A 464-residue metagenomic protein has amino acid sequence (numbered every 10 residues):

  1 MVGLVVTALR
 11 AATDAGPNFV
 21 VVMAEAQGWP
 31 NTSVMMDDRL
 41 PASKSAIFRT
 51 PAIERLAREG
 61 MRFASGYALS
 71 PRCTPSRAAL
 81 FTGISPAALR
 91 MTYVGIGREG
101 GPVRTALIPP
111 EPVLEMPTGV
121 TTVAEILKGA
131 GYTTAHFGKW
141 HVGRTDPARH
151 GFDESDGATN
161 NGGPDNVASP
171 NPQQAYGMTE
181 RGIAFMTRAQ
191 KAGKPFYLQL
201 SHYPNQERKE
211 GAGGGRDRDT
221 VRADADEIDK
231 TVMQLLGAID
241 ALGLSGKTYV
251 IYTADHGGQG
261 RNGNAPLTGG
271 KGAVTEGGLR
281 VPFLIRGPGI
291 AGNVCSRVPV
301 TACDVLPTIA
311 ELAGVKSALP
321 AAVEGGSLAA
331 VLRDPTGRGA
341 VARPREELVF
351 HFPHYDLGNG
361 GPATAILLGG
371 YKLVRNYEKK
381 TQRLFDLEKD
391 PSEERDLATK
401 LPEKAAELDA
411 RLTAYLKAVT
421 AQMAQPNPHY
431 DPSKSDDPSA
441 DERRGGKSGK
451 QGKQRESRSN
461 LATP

Functional and structural regions predicted by a protein language model:
T13-P17, A24, W29, R62 (+4 more regions): Long, internal low-complexity/basic segments
G16-P30, L56, L80, L127 (+6 more regions): Beta-strand elements within well-structured catalytic alpha/beta cores of enzymes that handle phosphate/sulfate esters
V21, G28-T121, I126, Y132 (+2 more regions): Active-site segment of extracytoplasmic enzymes that catalyze sulfate/phosphate-ester chemistry
N31-D37, N160-D165, G182-D224, Q259 (+1 more regions): Active-site His/acidic residue clusters
M36, R62-I84, T92-R98, H136-P147 (+6 more regions): Short, solvent-exposed turn/loop segments enriched in Gly/Ser/Thr/Pro and often Arg
D37, P147-G151, R208, D217-V221 (+4 more regions): Histidine-centered active-site microenvironments of extracellular/periplasmic hydrolases and transferases
S43-T50, A64-R72, R98, P110-T121 (+8 more regions): A short beta-strand-to-alpha-helix junction
G258-G263, A273-V274, A291-G292, V298 (+4 more regions): C-terminal cap/loop subdomain of S1 sulfatases and analogous C-terminal strand-loop tails that border
